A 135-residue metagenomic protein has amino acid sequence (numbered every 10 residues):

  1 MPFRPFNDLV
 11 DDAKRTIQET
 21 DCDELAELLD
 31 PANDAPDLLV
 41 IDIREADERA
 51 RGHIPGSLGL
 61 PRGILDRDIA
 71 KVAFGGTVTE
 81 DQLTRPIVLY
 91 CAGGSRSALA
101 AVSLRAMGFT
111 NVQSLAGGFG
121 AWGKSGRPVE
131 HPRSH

Functional and structural regions predicted by a protein language model:
M1-L38, A46-P86, S95-H135: Rhodanese-like catalytic fold shared by cysteine-dependent sulfurtransferases and DSP/PTP-type phosphatases
Y90: Short, surface-exposed ligand- or partner-binding patches at beta-edge/loop junctions that are enriched in aromatics
